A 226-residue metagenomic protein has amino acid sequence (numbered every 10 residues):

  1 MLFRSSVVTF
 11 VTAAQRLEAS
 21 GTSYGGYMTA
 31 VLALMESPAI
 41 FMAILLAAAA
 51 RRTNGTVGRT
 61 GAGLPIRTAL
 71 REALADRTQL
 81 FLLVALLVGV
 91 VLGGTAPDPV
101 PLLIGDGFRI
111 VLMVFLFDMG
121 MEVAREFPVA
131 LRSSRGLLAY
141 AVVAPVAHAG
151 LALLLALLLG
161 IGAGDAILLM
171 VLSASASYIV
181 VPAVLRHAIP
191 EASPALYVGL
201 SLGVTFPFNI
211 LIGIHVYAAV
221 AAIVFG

Functional and structural regions predicted by a protein language model:
M1-M119, S133, V142-G226: Alpha-helical transmembrane segments of multi-pass small-molecule/ion transporters
A124-A139: Membrane-embedded alpha-helical segments and adjacent helix-loop junctions characteristic of multi-pass solute
